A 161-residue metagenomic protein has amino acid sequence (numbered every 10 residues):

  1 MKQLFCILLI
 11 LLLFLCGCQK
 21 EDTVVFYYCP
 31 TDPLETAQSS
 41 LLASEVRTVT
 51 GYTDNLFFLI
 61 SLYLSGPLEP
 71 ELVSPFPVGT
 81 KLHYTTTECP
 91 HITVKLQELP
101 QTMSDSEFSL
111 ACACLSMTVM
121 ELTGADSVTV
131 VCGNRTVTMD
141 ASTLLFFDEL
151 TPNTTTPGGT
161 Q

Functional and structural regions predicted by a protein language model:
Q3-I7, L12, G17-Q161: Bimodal "functional hotspot" detector
